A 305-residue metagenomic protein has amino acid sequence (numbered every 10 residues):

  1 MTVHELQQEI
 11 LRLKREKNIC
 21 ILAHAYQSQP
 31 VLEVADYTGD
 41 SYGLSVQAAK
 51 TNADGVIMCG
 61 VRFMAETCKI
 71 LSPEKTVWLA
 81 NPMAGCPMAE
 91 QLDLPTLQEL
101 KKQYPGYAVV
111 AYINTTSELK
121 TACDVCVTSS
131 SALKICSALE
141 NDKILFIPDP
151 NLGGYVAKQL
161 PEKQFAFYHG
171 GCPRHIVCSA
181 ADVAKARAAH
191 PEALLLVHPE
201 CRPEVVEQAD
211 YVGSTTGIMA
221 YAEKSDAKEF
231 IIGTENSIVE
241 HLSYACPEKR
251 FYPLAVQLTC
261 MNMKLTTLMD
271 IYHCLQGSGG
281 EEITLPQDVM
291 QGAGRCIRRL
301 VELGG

Functional and structural regions predicted by a protein language model:
M1-I232, I238-G305: Active-site loop-to-helix "anion-binding N-cap" substructures in soluble metabolic enzymes
